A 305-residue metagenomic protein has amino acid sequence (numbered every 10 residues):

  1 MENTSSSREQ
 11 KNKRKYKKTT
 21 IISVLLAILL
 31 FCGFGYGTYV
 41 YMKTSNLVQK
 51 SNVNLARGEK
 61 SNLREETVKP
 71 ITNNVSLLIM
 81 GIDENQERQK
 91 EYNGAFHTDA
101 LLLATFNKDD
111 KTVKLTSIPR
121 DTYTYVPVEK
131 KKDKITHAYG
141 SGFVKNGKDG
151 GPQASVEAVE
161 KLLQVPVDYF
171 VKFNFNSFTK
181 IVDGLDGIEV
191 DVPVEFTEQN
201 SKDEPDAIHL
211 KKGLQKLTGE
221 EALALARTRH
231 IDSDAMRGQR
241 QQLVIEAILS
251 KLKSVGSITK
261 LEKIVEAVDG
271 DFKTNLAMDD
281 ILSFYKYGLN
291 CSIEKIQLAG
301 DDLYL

Functional and structural regions predicted by a protein language model:
E2-A27, F31-L305: Non-catalytic, solvent-exposed segments at the cell envelope interface
